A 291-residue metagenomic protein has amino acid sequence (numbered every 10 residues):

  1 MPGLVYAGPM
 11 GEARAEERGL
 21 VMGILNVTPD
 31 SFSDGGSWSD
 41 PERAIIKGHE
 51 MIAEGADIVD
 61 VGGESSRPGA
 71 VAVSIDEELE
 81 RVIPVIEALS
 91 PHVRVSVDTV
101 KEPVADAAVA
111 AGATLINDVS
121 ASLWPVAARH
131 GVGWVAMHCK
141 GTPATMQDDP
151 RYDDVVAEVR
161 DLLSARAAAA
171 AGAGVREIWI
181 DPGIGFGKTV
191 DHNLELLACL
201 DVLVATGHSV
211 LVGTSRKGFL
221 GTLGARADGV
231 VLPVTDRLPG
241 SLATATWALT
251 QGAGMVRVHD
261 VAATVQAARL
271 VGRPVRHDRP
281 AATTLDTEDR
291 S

Functional and structural regions predicted by a protein language model:
M1-G8, E16, F32-I46, S66-R94 (+4 more regions): Active-site-adjacent loop and "lid" segments of alpha/beta metabolic enzymes
P29: Catalytic-pocket segment enriched in acidic/His residues
I46-G62, Q251-G252: Catalytic domains of carbohydrate-active enzymes, especially glycoside hydrolases
M51, I58, T99, A110 (+1 more regions): Active-site loop-to-helix "anion-binding N-cap" substructures in soluble metabolic enzymes
